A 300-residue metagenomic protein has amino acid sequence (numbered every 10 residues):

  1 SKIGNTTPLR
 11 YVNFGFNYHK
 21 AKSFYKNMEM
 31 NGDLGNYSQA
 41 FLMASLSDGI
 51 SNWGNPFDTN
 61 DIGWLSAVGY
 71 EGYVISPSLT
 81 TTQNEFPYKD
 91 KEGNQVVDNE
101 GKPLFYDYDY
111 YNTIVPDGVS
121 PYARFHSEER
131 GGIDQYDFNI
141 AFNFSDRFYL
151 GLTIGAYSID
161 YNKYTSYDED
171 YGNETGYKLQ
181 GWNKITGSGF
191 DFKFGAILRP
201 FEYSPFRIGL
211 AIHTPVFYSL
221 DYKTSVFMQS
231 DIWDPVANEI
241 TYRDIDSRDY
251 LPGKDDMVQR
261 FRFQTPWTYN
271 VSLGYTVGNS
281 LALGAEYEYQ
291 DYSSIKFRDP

Functional and structural regions predicted by a protein language model:
I3-P300: Outer-membrane beta-barrel porins/channels
